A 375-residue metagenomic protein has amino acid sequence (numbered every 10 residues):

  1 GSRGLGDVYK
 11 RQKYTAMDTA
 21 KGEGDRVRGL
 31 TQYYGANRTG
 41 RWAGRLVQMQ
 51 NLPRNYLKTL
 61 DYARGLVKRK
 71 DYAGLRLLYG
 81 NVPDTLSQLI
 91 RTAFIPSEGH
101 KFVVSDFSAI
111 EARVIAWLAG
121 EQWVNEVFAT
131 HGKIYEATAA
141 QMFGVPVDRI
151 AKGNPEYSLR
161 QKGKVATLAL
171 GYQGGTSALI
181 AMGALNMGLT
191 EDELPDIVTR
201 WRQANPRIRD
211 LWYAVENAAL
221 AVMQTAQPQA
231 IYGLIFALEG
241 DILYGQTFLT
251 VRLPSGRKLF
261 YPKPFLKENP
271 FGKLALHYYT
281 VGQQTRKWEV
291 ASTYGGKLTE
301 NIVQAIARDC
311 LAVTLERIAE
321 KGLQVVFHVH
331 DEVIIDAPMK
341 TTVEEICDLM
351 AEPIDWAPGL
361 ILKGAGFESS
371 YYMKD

Functional and structural regions predicted by a protein language model:
G1-Y9: Single conserved hydrophobic/aromatic residue that forms the stacking wall/gate of nucleotide- or nucleobase-binding
Y34, T92-P96, V104-S105, D241 (+2 more regions): Replace "in large, NTP-powered and nucleic-acid-processing enzymes" with "in large, NTP-powered factors and other
V47-Y232, E368: Helical catalytic core of nucleic-acid polymerases
D106-F107, T176-A178, I197, Q324-A337 (+1 more regions): Catalytic palm active-site di-aspartate
V145-K321, I361, A365-D375: Conserved catalytic core of nucleic-acid polymerases
M187, M350-P358: A common structural junction motif
P338-T342: Helix N-cap motif at beta-to-alpha junctions
V343-A351: Short amphipathic alpha-helices in soluble, non-transmembrane regions that often serve as interface/regulatory elements
